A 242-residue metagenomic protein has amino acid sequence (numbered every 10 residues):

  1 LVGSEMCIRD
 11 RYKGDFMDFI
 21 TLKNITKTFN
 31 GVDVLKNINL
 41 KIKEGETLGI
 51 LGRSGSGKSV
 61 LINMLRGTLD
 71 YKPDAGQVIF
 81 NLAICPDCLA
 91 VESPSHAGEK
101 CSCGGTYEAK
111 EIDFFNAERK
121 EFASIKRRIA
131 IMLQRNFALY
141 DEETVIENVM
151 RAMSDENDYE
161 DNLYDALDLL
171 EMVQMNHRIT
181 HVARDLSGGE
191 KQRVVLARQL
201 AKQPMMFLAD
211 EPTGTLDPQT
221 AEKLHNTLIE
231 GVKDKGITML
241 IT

Functional and structural regions predicted by a protein language model:
L1-I8: Short, small-residue-biased leader/transition segments that mark boundaries at the very start of proteins
R66: Helix-to-loop junction immediately C-terminal to a conserved catalytic motif
P86-G98, A109-A130, D234: ABC ATPase NBD coupling module
V182-L186, E190-Q192: Conserved ABC ATPase signature
A201-M205: A short, proline-enriched helix->beta-strand linker immediately N-terminal to the Walker B motif in ABC-type P-loop
F207-D210: Catalytic Walker B motif of ABC-type/P-loop ATPase nucleotide-binding domains
